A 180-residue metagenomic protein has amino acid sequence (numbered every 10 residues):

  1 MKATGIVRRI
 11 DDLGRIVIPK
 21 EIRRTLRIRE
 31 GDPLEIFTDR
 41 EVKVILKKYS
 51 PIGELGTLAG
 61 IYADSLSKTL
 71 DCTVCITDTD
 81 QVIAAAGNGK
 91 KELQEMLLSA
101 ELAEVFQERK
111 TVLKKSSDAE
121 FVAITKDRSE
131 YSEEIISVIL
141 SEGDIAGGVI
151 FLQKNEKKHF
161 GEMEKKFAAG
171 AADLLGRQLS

Functional and structural regions predicted by a protein language model:
A3-T4, K68-D71, Y131-E133: Short, small/polar residue-rich loop motifs at catalytic or cofactor-binding pockets
V7-A85: Intrinsically disordered, low-complexity terminal regulatory regions
K47-I61, T111-E120, D173-L174: Short, positively charged
G56, G60-S65, L98-A103, G148 (+1 more regions): Juxtadomain coupling helices with adjacent low-complexity linkers
D64-K126: Structured interaction and signal-relay segments at domain junctions
E133-L140: A short, aliphatic-rich beta-strand micro-motif
G143-D144: Glycine-biased flexible loop/turn sites that connect beta-strands or occur in inter-domain linkers
